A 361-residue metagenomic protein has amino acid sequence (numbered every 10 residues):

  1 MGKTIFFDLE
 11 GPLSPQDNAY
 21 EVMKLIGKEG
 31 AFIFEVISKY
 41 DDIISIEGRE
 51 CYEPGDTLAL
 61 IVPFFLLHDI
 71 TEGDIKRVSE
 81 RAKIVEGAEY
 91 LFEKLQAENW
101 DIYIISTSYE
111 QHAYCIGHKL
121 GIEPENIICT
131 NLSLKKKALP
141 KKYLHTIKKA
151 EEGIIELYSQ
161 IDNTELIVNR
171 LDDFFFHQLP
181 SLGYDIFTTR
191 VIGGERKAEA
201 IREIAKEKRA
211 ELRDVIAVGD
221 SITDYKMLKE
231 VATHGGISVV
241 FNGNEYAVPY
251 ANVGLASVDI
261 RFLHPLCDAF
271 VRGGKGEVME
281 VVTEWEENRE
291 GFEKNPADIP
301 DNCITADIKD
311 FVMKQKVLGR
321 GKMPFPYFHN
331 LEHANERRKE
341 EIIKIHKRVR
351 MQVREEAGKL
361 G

Functional and structural regions predicted by a protein language model:
M1-G2, G235: Short, small/polar residue-rich loop motifs at catalytic or cofactor-binding pockets
G2-H145, G254, V258, K322 (+1 more regions): Alpha-helical substrate-recognition element adjacent to the catalytic core
E86-Y90, S108-G361: C-terminal cap/substrate-recognition subdomain and adjoining C-terminal extension of metal-dependent phosphatase-like
